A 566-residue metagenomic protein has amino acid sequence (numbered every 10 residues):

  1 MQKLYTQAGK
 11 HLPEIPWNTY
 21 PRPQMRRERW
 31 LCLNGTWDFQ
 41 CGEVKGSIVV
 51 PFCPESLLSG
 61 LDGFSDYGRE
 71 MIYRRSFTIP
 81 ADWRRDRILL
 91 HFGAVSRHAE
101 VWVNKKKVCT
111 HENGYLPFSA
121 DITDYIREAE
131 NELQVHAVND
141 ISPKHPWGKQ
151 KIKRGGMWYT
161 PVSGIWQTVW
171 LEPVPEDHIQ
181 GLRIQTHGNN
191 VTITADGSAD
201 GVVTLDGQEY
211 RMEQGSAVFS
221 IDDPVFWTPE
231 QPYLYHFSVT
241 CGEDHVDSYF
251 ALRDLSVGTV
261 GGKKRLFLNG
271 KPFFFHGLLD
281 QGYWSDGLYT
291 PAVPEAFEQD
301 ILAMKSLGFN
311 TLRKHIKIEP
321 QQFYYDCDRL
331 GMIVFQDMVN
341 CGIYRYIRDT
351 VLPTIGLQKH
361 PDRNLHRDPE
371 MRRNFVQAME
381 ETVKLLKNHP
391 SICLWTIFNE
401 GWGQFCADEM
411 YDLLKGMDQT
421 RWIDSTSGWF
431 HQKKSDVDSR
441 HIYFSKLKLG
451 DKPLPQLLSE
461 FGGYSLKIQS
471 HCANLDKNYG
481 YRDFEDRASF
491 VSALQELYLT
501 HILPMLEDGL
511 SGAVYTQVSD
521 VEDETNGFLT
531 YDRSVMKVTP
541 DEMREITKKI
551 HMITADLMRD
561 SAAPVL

Functional and structural regions predicted by a protein language model:
M1-P13, T19, P23-Q24, D38-G42 (+6 more regions): Accessory beta-strand-rich segments of carbohydrate-active enzymes
W37, K105, V169, Y235 (+6 more regions): Conserved, mostly hydrophobic/aromatic
W102-V108, D206-G207, G242, N269-G270: Short strand-turn-strand beta-turns centered on an Asx-Gly dipeptide
D124-E130, D196-V260: Extended acidic/polar, glycine-enriched regions that form or flank non-catalytic beta-rich accessory modules
P173-S198, R265, H551-V565: Surface beta-strand/loop "capping" patches
L182-I184, P229, T240-M304, K549 (+1 more regions): N-terminal carbohydrate-binding accessory modules
I193, G197-L205, L266-F335: Conserved, compact domain cores that house catalytic/ligand-binding motifs in diverse enzymes and effector modules
L302, T311-T547, I553-S561: Substrate-binding/catalytic cleft of secreted carbohydrate-active enzymes, primarily glycoside hydrolases
